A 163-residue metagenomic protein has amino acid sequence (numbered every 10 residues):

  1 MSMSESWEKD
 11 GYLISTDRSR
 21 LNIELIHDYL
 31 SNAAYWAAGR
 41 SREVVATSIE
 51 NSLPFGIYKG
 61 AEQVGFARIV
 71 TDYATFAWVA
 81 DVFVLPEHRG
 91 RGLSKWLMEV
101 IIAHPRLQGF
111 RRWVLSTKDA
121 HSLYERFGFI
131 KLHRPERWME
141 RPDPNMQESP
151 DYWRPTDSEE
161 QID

Functional and structural regions predicted by a protein language model:
S2-R40, P150-D163: Short amphipathic alpha-helix that is part of the acyltransferase structural core
W7, V100-I101, W113, E136-W138 (+1 more regions): Membrane-topology and secretion signals of cell-surface/extracellular proteins
E43-F83: A conserved beta-strand-loop-helix scaffold within acyl/acetyltransferase catalytic domains
G60-A61, E87-H88, P142-N145: Short loop segments at secondary-structure junctions
H88-L97: Conserved acetyl-CoA pyrophosphate-binding loop and the N-cap/start of the following alpha-helix in GNAT-like
L107-D143: Conserved active-site alpha-helix within GNAT-family acetyltransferase domains
